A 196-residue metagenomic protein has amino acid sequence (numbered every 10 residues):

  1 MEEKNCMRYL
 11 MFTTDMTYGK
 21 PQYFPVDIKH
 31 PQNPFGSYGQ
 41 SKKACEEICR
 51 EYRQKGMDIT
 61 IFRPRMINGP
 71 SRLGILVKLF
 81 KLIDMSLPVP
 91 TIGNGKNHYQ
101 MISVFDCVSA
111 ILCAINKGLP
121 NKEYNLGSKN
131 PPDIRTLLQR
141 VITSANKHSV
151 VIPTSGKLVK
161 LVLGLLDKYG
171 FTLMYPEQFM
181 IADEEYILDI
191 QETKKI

Functional and structural regions predicted by a protein language model:
M1-S37, Y52: Conserved Rossmann-fold NAD(P)-dependent oxidoreductase catalytic core, especially the SDR/UDP-sugar
Y18-G19, M57-K78, N97: Flexible, glycine-rich beta-alpha linker
N33-R63: Active-site Tyr-X1-5-Lys
K43, N68-K78, V104, A114-Y124 (+2 more regions): Glycine/proline-rich active-site loop of Rossmann-fold NAD(P)-dependent oxidoreductases
C49, V108-I115, L138-V141: Hydrophobic "lid"/C-terminal helical patch of Rossmann-like NAD(P)-dependent dehydrogenase/epimerase domains
K81-I102, A110, A114, G118 (+1 more regions): A conserved pocket-lining segment of Rossmann-fold NAD(P)-dependent short-chain dehydrogenase/reductase
K117-M174, I190: Mid/C-terminal beta-alpha module of Rossmann-like enzyme folds, strongest in SDR-family dehydrogenases/epimerases
R140, L173-I196: C-terminal amphipathic/interface module of NAD(P)-dependent oxidoreductases and related NAD-binding regulators
